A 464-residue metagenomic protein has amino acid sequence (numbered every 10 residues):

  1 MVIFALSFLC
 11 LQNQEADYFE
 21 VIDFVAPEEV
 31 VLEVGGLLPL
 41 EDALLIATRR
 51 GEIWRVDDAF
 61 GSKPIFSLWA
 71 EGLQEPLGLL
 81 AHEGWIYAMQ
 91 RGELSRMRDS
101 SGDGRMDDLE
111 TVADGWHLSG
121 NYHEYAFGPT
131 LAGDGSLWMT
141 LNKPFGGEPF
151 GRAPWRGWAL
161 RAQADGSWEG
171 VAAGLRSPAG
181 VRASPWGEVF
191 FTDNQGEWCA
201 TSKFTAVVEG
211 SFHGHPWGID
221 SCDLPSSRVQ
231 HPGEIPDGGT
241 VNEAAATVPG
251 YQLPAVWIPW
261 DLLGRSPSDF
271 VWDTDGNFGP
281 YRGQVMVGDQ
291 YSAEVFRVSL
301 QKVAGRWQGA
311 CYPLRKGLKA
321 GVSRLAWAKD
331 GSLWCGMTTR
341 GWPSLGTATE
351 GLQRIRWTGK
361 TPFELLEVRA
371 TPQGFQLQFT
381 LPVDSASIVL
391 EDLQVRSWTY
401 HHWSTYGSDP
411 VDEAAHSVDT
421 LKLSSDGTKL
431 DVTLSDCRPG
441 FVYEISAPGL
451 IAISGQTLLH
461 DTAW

Functional and structural regions predicted by a protein language model:
M1-L11: Sec-dependent N-terminal signal peptides
L11-Q376, S385: Beta-propeller domains with acidic blade repeats across secreted/periplasmic ectodomains and cytosolic WD/CNH propellers
F375-F379, V432-L434: Short, well-ordered beta-strand segments enriched in hydrophobic/aromatic residues
L377-L421, I445-S454, D461-W464: Short, surface-exposed alpha-helix to beta-strand junction/turn motifs within ectodomains of secreted and cell-envelope
K422-D426: Blade-terminus and WD-like Trp-Asp/Gly-His loop motifs, strongest in beta-propeller folds
T428-L430: Short strand-edge motifs at loop-to-beta-strand transitions and within beta-strands of extracellular beta-rich domains
D436-F441: Surface-exposed, short loops/turns at beta-strand junctions within beta-sandwich domains
